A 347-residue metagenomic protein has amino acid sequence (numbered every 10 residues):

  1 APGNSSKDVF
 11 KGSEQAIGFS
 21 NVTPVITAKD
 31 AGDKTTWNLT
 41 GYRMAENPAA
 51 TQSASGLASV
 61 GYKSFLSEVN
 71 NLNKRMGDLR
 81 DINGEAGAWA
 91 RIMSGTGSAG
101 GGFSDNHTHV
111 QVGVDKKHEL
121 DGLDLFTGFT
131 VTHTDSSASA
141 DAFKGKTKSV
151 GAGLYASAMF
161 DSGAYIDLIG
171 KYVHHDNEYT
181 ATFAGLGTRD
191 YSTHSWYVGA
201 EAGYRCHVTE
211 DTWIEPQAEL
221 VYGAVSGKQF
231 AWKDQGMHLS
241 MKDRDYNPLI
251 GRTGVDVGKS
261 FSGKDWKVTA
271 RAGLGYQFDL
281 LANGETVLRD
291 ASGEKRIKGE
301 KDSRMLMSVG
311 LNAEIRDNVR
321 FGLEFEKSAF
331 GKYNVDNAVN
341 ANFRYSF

Functional and structural regions predicted by a protein language model:
A1-R43: Extracellular, surface-exposed repeat/solenoid domains
T40-A45, R344-F347: Short beta-strand-to-coil "C-cap" segments at the C-terminal boundary of structured domains/repeats, marking
Y42-E210, F325-E326, G331, D336: Outer membrane beta-barrel translocator domains of Type V secretion systems
A49-L57, D141-K146, H175-S192, S226-N247 (+1 more regions): Solvent-exposed, glycine/polar-rich loop segments of beta-barrel outer-membrane systems
G87-R91, F126-T130, Y155, Y165-I169 (+5 more regions): Residue-level detector of the transmembrane beta-barrel scaffold of outer-membrane proteins
V112-K116, A152-A158, G170, A200-Y204 (+5 more regions): Residues on the lipid-exposed face of transmembrane beta-strands in outer-membrane beta-barrel proteins
V208, S240-F347: Outer membrane beta-barrel transmembrane domains
T209-E215, V225-Q229, G263-V268: Short, structured loop/turn "capping" segments at alpha-beta junctions
